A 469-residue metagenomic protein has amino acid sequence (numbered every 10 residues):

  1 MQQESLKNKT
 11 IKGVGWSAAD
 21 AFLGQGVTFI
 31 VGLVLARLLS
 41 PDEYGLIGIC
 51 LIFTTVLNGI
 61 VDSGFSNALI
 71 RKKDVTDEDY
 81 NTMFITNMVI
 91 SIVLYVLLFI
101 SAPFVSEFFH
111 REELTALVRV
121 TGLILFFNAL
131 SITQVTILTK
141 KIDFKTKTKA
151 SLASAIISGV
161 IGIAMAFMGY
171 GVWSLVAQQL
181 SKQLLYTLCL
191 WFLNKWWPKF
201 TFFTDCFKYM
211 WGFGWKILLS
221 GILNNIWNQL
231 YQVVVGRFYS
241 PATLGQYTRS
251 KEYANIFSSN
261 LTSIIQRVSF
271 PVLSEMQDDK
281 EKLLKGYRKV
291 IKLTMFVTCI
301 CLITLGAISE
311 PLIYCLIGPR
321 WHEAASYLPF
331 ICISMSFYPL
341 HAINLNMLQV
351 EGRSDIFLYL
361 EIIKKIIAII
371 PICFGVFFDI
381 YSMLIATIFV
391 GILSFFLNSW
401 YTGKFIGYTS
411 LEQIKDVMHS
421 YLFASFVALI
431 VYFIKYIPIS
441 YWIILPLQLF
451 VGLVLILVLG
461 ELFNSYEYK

Functional and structural regions predicted by a protein language model:
M1-F29, N67-I70, D74-I85, L114 (+4 more regions): N-terminal membrane topogenesis motif
M1-L6, T10, K145, L188-V233 (+2 more regions): Interhelical loop/hinge segments that connect adjacent transmembrane helices in multipass membrane
Q2-E4, G403, Y408-S410, V417-M418 (+1 more regions): Membrane-proximal transmembrane or re-entrant/amphipathic helices at the cytosolic face
L6-F65, I90-F104, R119, I124 (+3 more regions): Signature of the first transmembrane helix
K7, I11, A68-D77, F127-A150 (+5 more regions): Membrane-interface junctions at transmembrane-helix termini in multi-pass inner-membrane proteins
G13-G24, T28, L175-K182, Y186 (+7 more regions): Transmembrane helical elements of multi-pass membrane transporters/channels
T28, N58-D77, T136-K140, S250 (+2 more regions): Helix-loop junctions and terminal segments of transmembrane helices in multi-pass membrane transport/translocation
F29, I85-H110, R119, V160-M168 (+3 more regions): Alpha-helical transmembrane segments of multi-pass membrane transport and lipid-handling proteins
